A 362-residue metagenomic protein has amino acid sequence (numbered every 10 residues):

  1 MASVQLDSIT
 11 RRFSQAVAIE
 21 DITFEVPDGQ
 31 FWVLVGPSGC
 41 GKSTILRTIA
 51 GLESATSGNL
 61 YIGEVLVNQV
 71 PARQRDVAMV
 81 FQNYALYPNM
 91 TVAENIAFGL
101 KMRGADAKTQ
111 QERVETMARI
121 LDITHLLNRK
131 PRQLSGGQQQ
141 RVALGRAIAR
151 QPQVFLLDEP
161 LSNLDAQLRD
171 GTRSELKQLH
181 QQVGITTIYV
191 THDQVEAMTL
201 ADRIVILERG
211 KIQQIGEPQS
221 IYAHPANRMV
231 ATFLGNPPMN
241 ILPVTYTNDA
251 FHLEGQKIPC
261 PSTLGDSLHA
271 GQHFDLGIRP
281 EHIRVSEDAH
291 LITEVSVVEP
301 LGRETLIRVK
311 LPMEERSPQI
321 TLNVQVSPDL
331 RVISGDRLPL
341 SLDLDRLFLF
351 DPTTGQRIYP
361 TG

Functional and structural regions predicted by a protein language model:
Q5, E25, Y61, P339-S341: ABC ATPase nucleotide-binding domain
V35-P37: The feature captures the beta-strand-to-loop junction immediately N-terminal to the Walker
A50: Helix-to-loop junction immediately C-terminal to a conserved catalytic motif
T56-N59, T109, R209, L347: Conserved coupling/switch loops of ABC nucleotide-binding domains, chiefly the family-specific signature
G58-L66: Conserved ABC transporter NBD signature motif
A72-M229: ABC ATPase nucleotide-binding domains
P237, A250-G362: Non-catalytic connector elements of ABC transporters
